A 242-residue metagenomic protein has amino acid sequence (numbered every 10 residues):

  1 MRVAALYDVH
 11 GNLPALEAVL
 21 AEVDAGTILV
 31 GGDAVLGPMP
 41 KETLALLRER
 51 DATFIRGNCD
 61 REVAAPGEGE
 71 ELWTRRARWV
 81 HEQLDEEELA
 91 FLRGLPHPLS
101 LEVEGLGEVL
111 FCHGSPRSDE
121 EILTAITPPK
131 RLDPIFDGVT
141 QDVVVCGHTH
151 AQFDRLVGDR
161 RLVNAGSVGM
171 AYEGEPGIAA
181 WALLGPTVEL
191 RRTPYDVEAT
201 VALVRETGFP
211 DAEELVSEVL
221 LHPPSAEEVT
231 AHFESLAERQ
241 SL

Functional and structural regions predicted by a protein language model:
M1-A4, S100-L110, V157-R161, T187-V188: Beta-strand-turn-beta hairpins that frame and shape the catalytic cleft of phosphate-ester-processing enzymes
R2-R93: Core catalytic region of metal-dependent phosphoesterases/phosphodiesterases, especially metallo-beta-lactamase-like
H10-A15, L36-M39, C59-A64, D119 (+2 more regions): Active-site environment of divalent metal-dependent phosphoester hydrolases
E22-A25, V103-G105, D137-T140, L183-G185: Glycine-rich phosphate-binding loop signature in dinucleotide/nucleotide-binding domains
E70-R75, G107-V139: Active-site-proximal segments of metal-dependent phosphoesterases and phosphodiesterases across multiple
P129-V168, A179-W181: Anionic-ligand binding region
L156-L242: Acidic, His/Gly-rich catalytic cores of divalent-metal-dependent hydrolytic chemistry
